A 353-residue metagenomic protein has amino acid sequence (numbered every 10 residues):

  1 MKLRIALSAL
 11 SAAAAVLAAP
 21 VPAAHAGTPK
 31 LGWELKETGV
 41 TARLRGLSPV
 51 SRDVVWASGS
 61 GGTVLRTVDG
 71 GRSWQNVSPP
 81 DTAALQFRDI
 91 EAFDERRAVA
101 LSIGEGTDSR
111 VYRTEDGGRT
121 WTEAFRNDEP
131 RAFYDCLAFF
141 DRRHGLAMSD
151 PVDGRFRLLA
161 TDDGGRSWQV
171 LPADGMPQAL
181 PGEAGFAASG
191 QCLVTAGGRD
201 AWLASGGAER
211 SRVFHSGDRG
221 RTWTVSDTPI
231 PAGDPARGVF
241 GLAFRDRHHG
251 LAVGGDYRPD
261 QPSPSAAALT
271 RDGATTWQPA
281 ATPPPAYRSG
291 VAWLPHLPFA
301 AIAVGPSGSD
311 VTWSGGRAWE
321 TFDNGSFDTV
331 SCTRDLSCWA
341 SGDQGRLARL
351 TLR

Functional and structural regions predicted by a protein language model:
M1-L10: Bacterial N-terminal signal peptides that target proteins for export
S11-A14, F133: Intrinsically disordered, low-complexity serine/threonine-rich segments
V16-A23: C-terminal segment of classical bacterial N-terminal signal peptides
G27-R353: Residue-level hotspots at or immediately adjacent to binding/recognition sites across diverse folds
